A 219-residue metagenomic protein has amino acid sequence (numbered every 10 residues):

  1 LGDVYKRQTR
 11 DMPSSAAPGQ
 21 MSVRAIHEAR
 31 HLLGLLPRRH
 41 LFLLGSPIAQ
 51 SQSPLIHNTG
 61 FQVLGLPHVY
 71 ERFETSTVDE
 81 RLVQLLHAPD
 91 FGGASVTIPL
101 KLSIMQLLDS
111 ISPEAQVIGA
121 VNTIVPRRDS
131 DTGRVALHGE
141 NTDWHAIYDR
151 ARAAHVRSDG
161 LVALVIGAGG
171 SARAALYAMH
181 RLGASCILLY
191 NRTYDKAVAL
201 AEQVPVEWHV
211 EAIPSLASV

Functional and structural regions predicted by a protein language model:
L1-Y5: Short, small-residue-biased leader/transition segments that mark boundaries at the very start of proteins
K6-L33: Flexible C-terminal active-site loop/helix
R38-V156: Phosphate/diphosphate ligand-binding glycine-rich loop within oxidoreductases
H40, V162, S185-I187: Residues at the starts of beta-strands that form the adenosine-phosphate
L44-P47, N141-W144, G160-H180, N191: Glycine-rich adenosine-cofactor-binding loop
G60, R150, A174, A178 (+1 more regions): Rossmann-fold NAD(P)-dependent oxidoreductase module
A184-V204: NAD(P)-binding Rossmann-fold cofactor-contacting core
V206-V219: Short acidic low-complexity segments
